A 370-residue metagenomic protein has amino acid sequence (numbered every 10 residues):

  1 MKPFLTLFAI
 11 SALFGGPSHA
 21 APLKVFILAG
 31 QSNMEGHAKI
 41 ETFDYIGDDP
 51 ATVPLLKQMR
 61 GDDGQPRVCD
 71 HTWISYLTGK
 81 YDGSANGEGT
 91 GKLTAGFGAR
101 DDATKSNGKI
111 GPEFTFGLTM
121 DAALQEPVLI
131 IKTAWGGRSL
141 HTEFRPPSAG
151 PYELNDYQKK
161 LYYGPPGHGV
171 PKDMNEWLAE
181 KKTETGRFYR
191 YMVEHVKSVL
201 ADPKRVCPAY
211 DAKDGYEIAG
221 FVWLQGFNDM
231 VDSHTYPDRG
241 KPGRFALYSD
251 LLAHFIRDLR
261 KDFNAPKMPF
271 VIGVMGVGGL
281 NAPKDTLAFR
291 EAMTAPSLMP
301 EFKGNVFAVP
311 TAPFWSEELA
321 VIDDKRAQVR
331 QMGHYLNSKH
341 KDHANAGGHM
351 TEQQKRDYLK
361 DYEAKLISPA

Functional and structural regions predicted by a protein language model:
M1-F4: Positively charged n-region of N-terminal signal peptides that target proteins for export
T6-G15: Bacterial N-terminal signal peptides
A20-A370: Cell-envelope and extracellular/periplasmic
